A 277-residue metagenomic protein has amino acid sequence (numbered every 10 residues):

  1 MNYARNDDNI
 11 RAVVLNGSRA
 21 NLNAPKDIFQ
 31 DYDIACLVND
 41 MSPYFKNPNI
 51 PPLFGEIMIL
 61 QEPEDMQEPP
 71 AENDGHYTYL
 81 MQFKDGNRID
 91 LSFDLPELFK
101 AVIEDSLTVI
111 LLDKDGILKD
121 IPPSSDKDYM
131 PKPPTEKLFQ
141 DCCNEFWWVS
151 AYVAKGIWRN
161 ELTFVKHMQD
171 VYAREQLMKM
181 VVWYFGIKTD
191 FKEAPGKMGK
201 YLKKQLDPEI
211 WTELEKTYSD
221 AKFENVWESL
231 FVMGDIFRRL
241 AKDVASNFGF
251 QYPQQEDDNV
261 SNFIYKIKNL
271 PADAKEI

Functional and structural regions predicted by a protein language model:
M1-D8, N16-D27, A35-S92: Metal-dependent nucleotidyltransferase catalytic core
P25-I28, I103-D105, P195: Short aromatic-enriched loop/helix-cap "lid" or pocket-rim segments at secondary-structure transitions that line
P51, L107-V109, D115, G199 (+1 more regions): Generic secondary-structure boundary/loop-capping signal
G55-D170, N269: Conserved NTP/Mg2+-binding pocket subregion across the NTase superfamily
M130-I277: Conserved nucleotidyltransferase catalytic core and NTase-mimicking acidic/glycine-rich helix/loop elements in nucleic
